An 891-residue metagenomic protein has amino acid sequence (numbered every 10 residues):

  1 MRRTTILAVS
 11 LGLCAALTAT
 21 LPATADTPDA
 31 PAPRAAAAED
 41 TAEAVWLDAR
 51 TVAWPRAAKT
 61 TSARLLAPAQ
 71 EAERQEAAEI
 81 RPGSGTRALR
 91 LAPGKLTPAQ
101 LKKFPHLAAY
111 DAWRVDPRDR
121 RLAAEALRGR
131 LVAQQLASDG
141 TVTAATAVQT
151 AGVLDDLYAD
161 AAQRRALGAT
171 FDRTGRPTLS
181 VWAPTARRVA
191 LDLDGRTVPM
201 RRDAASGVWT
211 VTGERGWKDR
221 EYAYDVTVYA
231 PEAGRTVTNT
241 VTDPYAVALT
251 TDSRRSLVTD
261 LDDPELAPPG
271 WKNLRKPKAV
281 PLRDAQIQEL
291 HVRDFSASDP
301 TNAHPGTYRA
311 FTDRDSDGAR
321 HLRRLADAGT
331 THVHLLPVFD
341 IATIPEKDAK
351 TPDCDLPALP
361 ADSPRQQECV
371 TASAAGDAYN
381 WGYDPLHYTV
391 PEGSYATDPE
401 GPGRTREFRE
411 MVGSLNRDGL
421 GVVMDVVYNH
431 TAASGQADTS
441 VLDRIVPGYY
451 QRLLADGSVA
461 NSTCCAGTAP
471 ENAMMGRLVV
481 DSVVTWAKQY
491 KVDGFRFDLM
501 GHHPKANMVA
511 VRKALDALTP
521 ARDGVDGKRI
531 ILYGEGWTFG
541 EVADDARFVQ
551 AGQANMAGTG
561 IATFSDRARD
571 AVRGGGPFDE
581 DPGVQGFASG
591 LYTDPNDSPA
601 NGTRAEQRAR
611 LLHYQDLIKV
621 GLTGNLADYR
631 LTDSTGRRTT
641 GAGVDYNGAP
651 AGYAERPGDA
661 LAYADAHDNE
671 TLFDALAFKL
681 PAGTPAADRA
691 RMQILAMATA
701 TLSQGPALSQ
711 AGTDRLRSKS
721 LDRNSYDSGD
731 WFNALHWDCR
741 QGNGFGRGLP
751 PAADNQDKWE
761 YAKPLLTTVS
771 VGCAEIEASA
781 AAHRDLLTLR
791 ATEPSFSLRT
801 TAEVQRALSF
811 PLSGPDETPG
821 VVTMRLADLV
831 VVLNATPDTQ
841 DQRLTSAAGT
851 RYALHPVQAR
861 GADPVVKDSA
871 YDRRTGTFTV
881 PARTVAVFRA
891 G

Functional and structural regions predicted by a protein language model:
M1-P28: Secretory targeting and sorting signals
P33, A42, K95-T174, S206-A310: The feature marks proteins involved in alpha-glucan
R50-V52, G175-L179, D828: Structural beta-strand segments of beta-rich domains
R56-S62, W182-R188, T836-D838, A847-T850: Short proline/glycine-enriched turn/loop motifs at strand-loop junctions of beta-rich domains
V198-A205, G213, D348, L499-Y653 (+2 more regions): Active-site-proximal helices and loops of the catalytic beta/alpha 8
D219-R220, S869-G891: C-terminal beta-strand-rich structural cap/linker in extracellular carbohydrate-active enzymes
R293-S298, N302-R309, R323-T331, L336-K491 (+5 more regions): Substrate-binding/active-site clefts of carbohydrate-active enzymes
V644-R851: Loop/helix patches that line or flank the sugar-binding groove of alpha-linked glycan CAZymes
